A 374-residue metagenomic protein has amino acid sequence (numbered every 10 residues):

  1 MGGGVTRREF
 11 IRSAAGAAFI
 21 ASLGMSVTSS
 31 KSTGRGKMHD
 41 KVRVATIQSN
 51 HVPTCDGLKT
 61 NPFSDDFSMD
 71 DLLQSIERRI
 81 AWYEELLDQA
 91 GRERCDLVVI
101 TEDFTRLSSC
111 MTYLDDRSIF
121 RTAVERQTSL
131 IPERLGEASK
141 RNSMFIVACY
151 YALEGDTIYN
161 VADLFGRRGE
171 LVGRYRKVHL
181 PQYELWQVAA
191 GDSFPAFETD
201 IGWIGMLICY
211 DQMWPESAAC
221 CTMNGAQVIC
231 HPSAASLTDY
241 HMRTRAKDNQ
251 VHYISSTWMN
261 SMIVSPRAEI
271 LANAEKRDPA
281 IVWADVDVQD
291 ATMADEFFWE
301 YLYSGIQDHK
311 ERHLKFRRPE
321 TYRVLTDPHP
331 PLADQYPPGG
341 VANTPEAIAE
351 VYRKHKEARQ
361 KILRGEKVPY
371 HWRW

Functional and structural regions predicted by a protein language model:
G2-G3, E9-S29: N-terminal export signals
G3-G4, G24-T46: C-terminal segment of N-terminal export signals and the immediately downstream linker at the start of the mature
G36-V44, C55, A196-G205: Beta-strand-turn-beta hairpins that frame and shape the catalytic cleft of phosphate-ester-processing enzymes
G57-S75: A solvent-exposed, charged loop/short amphipathic helix patch at secondary-structure junctions
L72-L171, A235-L237, H241-D248: Cys-nucleophile CN-hydrolase/nitrilase-fold catalytic domain and related Cys-dependent amidase chemistry that acts on
V124-F145, W203, C209-G305, R373: CN hydrolase (nitrilase-like) catalytic-core segments centered on the catalytic cysteine and neighboring Lys/Glu
L153-Q227, P232-S233, Y240-D248: Active-site catalytic loop in hydrolytic enzyme cores
A196, T244-R245, T257-W374: C-terminal beta-strand edge segments of enzyme domains
